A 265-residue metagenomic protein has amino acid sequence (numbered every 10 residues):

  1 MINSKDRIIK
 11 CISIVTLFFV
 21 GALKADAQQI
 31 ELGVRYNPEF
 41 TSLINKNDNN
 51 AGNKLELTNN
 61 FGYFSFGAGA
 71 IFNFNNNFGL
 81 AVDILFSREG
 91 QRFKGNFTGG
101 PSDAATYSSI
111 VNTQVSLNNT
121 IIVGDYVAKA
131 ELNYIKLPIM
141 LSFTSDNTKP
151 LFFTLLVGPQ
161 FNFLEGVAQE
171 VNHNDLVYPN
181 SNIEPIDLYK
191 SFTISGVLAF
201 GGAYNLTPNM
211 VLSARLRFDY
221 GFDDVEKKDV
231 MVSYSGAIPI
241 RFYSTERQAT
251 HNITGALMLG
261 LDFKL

Functional and structural regions predicted by a protein language model:
M1-R35, L259-L265: Bacterial Sec-dependent N-terminal signal peptides
D26-I71, T254-A256, D262-L265: Short glycine/proline- and aromatic-enriched beta-strand/turn motifs that initiate or cap beta-hairpins
Q28-L32, N76-L80, N133-I135, K149-L155 (+3 more regions): Outer-envelope beta-barrel architecture signal
V34-P38, F66-F74, I84-F86, L137-F143 (+4 more regions): Residues on the lipid-exposed face of transmembrane beta-strands in outer-membrane beta-barrel proteins
I44-A51, R92-G99, G166-Y178, V225-S233: Outer-membrane beta-barrel translocator domains and adjoining extracellular loop/strand segments of Gram-negative
A51-L57, V123-A128, S181-L188, F242-R247: Extracellular loop and loop/strand-boundary signature of outer-membrane beta-barrel proteins
G52-N112: Glycine- and aromatic-enriched membrane insertion/assembly motifs of diderm outer-membrane and organelle channel
T193, L198, A203-L265: Predominantly the C-terminal beta-signal and adjacent terminal strand-loop region of outer-membrane beta-barrel
